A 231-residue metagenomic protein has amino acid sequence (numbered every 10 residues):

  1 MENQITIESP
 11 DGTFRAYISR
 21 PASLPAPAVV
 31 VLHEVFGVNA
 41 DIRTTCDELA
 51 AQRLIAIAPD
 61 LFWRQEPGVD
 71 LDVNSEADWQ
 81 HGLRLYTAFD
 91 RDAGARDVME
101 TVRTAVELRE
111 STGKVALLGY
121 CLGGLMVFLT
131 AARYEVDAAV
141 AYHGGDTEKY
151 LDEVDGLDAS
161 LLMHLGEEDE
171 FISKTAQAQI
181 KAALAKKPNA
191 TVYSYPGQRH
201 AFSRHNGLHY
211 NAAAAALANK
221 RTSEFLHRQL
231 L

Functional and structural regions predicted by a protein language model:
M1-L231: N-terminal cap/leader regions of alpha/beta-hydrolase-fold enzymes, predominantly small-molecule hydrolases
